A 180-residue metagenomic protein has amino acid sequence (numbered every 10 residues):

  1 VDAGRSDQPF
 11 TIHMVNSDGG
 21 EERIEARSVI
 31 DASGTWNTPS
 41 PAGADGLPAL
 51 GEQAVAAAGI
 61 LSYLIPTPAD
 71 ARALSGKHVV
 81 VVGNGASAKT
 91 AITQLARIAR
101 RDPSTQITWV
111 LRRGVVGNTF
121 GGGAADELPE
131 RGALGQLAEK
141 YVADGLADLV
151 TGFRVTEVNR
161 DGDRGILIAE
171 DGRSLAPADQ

Functional and structural regions predicted by a protein language model:
V1-G4, N16-E21, P68-A71, A96-P103 (+1 more regions): Alpha-helix termini
V1-H13, G76-H78, L111, G121-A125: Helix-loop-beta segment of a Rossmann-like dinucleotide-binding subdomain
V1-N37, T156-A169, P177-Q180: Feature captures the FAD/FMN-dependent oxidoreductase FAD-binding
V15-G19, Y63-A69, G135-Q136, I168-D171: A generic local structural motif
G20, V82, A125-L128: Charge-dense, low-complexity intrinsically disordered segments
E25, L74-G76, A143: Short, well-ordered loop/turn elements at secondary-structure boundaries
D31-R97, I107: Glycine-rich dinucleotide-binding loop and its adjacent helix/turn
A99-Q180: A Rossmann-like FAD-binding core segment of flavoenzymes
